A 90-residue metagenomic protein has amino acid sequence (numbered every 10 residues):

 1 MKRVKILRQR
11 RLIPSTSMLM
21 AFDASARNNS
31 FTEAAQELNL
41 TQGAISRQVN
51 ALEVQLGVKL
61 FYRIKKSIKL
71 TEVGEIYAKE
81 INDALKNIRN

Functional and structural regions predicted by a protein language model:
M1-R10: Short, Lys/Arg-enriched N-terminal segment that forms or immediately precedes the first helix of a structured domain
M20, R47-Q48, Y62: Base-recognition residues in the alpha-helical recognition helix of bacterial helix-turn-helix
D23-N39: Short helix-boundary/capping micro-motifs
Q36-E37, V54, E75: Alpha-helical residues within the helix-turn-helix
T41, Q48-A51: Residues within the DNA-recognition helix of helix-turn-helix
E53-L70: A short LG(V/I)-centered, amphipathic sequence patch enriched for acidic residue(s) preceding the LG motif
Q55-L56, Y77-N90: Alpha-helical linker/hinge and terminal dimerization helices associated with HTH transcriptional regulators
